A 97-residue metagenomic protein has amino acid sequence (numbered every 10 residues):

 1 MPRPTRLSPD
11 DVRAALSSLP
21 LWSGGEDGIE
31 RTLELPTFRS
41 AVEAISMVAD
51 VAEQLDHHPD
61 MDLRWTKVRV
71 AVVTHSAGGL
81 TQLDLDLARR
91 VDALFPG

Functional and structural regions predicted by a protein language model:
M1-G97: Long, contiguous binding/interaction regions
